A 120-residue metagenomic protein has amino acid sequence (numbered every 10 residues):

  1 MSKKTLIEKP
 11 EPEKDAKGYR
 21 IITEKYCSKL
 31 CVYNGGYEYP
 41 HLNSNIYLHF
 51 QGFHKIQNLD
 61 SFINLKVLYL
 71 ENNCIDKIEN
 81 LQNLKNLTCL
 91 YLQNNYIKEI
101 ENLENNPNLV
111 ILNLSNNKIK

Functional and structural regions predicted by a protein language model:
M1-D76, T88-Q93, I111: The feature captures the LRR N-terminal capping module
I56-L59, I78-L81, I100-L103, K120: Canonical leucine-rich repeat
F62, L84, N106: Acidic-histidine catalytic/liganding microenvironments
Y96-K98, N102-K120: WD40 beta-propeller repeat blades
